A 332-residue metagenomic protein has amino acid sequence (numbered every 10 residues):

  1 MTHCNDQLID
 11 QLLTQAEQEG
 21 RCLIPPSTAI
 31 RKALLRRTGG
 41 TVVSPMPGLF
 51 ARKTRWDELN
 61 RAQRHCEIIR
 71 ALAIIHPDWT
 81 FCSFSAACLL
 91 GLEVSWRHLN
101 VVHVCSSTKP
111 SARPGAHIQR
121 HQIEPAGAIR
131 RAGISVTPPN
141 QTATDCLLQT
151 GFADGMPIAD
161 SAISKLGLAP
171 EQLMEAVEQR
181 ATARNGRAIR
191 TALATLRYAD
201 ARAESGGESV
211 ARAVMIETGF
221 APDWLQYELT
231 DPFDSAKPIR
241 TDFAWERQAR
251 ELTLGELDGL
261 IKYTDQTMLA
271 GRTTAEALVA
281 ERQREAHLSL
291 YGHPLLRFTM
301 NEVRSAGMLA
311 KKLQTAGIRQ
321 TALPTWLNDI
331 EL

Functional and structural regions predicted by a protein language model:
M1-A188, W326-L332: Short gly/ser-rich loop at a beta-strand->alpha-helix junction or flexible surface loop bordering the NTP-binding
H3-C4, P26-A29, I163-L332: Surface segments flanking catalytic/ligand-binding clefts of nucleic-acid enzymes
